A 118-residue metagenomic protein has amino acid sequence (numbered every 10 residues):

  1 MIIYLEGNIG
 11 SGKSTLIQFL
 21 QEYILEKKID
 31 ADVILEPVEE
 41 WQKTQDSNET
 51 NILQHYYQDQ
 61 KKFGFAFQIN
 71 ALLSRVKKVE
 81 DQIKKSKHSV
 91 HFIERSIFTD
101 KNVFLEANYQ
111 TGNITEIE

Functional and structural regions predicted by a protein language model:
M1, A31, S89-V90: The start of beta-strands in P-loop NTPase/AAA+ ATPase cores
I3-L5: Hydrophobic anchor at the beta1->P-loop junction of P-loop NTPases
N8: P-loop (Walker A) phosphate-binding loop of NTP-binding proteins
K13: Conserved lysine of the Walker
L16, L20: Hydrophobic positions on the alpha1 helix immediately C-terminal to the Walker A/P-loop
E22-Q68: Conserved substrate/cofactor phosphate-moiety recognition/catalytic segment in nucleotide-dependent phosphotransferases
I52-F92: PAPS-dependent sulfotransferase catalytic domain
V79-E118: ATP-dependent NMP and nucleoside kinases share a basic, alpha-helical "lid"
